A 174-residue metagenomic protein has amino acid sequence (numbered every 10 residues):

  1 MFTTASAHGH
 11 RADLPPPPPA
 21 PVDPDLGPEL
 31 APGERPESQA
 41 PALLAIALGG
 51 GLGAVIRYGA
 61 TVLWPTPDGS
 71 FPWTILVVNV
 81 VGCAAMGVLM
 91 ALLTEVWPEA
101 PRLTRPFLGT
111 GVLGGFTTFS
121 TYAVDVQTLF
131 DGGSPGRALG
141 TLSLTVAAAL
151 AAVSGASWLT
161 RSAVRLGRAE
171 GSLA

Functional and structural regions predicted by a protein language model:
M1-A174: Membrane-interface helix-loop junctions in multi-pass transporters/channels
